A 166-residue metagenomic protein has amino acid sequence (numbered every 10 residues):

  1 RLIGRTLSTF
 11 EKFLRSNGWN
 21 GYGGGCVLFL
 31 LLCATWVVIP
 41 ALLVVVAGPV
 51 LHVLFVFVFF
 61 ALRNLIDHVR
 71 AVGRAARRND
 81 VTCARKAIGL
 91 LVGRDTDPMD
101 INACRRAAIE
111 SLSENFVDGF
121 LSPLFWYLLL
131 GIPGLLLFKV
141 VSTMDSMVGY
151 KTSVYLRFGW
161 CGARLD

Functional and structural regions predicted by a protein language model:
R1-L137, V141, G149-D166: Hydrophobic alpha-helical transmembrane segments
S146: Solvent-exposed interhelical
